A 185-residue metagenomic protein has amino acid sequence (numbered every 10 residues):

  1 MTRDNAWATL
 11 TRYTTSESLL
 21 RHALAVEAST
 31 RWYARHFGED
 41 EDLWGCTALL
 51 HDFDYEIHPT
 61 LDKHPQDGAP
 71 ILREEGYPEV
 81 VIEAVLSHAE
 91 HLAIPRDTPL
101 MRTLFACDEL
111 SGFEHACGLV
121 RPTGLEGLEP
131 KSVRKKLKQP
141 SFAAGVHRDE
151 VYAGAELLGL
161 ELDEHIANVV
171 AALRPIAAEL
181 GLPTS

Functional and structural regions predicted by a protein language model:
M1, R21-A25, K63, V80 (+4 more regions): Conserved active-site and cofactor/substrate-binding residues in soluble primary-metabolism enzymes
M1-L61: Acidic/His-rich, divalent-metal-binding segments that scaffold phosphate/diphosphate chemistry
R3-W7, L43, P78-E79, P130 (+3 more regions): Alpha-helix initiation and N-capping motif
W7, T11, E27, R31 (+6 more regions): Predominant activation on well-ordered alpha-helical scaffold segments within soluble catalytic domains
T14, P130-S132, L137-T184: C-terminal binding/interaction regions
F37-P140, Y152: Divalent metal-dependent catalytic cores for phosphoryl transfer on phosphate-bearing substrates
